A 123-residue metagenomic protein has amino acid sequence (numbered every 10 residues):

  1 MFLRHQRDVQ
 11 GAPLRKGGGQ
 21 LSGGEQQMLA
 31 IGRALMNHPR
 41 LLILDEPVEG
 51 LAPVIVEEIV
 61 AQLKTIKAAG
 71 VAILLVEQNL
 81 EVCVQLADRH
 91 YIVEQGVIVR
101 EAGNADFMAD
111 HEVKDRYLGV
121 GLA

Functional and structural regions predicted by a protein language model:
Q20-L21, A34-L35: ABC ATPase signature
M36-R40: A short, proline-enriched helix->beta-strand linker immediately N-terminal to the Walker B motif in ABC-type P-loop
L42-E46: Catalytic Walker B motif of ABC-type/P-loop ATPase nucleotide-binding domains
V56-A69: Helical segment within the ABC ATPase nucleotide-binding domain
E77-Q78: H-loop/switch region of ABC-family ATPase nucleotide-binding domains
C83-Q85: A short, surface-exposed alpha-helical micro-motif characterized by mixed small hydrophobic and charged/polar residues
R89, E101: Short, glycine/charged-rich "phosphate-handling" switch motifs in NTP-dependent and phosphotransfer domains
